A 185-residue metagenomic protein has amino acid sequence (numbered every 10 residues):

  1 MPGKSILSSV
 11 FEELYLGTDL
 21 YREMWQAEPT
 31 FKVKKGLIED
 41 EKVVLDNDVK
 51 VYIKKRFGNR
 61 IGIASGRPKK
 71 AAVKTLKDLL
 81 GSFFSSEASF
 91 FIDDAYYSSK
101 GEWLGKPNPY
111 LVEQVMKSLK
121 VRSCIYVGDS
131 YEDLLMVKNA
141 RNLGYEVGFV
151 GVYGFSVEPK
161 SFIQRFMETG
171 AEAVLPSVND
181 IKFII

Functional and structural regions predicted by a protein language model:
M1-K42, R60: A metal-dependent, Asp-based hydrolase signature
M1-L7, I53-K54, L80-F84, K138-G148: Alpha-helix termini
G36-L37, E41-K42, G62, G66-I125 (+1 more regions): Substrate-recognition "cap/lid" segment bordering the active-site pocket of phosphatases
D40-Y52: A short, well-structured juxtamembrane/interface segment
D46, P109, P159-K160: Structural motif corresponding to alpha-helix initiation and N-cap regions
V49-G58, V112, M116, I163: Short amphipathic alpha-helical segments and helix-helix/interface helices
G81-S98, S161-I185: Structural recognition of alpha->loop->beta junctions
Y126-P176: Acidic, Mg2+-coordinating phosphoryl-transfer loop and its flanking beta/alpha structural elements, shared across
